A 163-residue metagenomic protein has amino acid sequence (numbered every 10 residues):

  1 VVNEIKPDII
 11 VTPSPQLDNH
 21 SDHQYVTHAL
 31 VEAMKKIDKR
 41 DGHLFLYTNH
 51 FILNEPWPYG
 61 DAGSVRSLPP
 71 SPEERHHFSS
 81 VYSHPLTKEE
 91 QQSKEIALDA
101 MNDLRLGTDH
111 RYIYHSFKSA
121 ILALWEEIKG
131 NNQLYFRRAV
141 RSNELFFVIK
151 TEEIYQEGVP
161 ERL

Functional and structural regions predicted by a protein language model:
V1-L163: Metal-dependent de-N-acetylase/amidase catalytic core
